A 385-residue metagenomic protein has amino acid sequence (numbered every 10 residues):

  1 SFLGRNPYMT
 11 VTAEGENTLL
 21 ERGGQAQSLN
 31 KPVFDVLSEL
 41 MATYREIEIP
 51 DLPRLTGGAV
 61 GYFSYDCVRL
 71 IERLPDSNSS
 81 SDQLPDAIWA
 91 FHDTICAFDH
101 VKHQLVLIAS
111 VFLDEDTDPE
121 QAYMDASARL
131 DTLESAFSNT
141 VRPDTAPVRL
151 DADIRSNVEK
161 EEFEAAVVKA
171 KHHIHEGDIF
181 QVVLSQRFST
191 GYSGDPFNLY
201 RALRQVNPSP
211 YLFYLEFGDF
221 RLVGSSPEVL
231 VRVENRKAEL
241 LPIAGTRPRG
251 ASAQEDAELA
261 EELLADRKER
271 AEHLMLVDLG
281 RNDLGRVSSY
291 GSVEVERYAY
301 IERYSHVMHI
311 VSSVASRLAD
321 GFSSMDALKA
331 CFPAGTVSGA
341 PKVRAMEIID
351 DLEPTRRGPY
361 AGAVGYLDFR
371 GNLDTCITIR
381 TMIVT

Functional and structural regions predicted by a protein language model:
S1-T385: Extended alpha-helical targeting/anchoring segments, especially N-terminal organellar/secretory targeting helices
